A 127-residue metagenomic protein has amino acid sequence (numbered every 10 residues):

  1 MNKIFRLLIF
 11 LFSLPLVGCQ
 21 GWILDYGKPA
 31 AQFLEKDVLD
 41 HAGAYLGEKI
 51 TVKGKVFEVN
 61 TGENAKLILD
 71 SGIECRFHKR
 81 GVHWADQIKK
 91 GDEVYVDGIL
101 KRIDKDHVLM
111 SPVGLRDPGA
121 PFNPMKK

Functional and structural regions predicted by a protein language model:
M1-V17: Sec-dependent bacterial lipoprotein signal peptides
C19-K127: OB-fold and OB-like single-stranded nucleic-acid-recognition modules and their adjacent interaction interfaces
